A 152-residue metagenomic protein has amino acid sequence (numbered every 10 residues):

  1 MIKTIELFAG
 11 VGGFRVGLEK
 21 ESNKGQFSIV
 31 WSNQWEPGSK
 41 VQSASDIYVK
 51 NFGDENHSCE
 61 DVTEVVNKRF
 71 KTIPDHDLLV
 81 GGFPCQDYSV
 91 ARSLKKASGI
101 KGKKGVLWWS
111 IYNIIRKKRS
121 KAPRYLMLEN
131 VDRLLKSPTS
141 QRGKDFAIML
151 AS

Functional and structural regions predicted by a protein language model:
M1-S152: Conserved active-site and SAM-binding loop architecture of S-adenosyl-L-methionine-dependent nucleic-acid
